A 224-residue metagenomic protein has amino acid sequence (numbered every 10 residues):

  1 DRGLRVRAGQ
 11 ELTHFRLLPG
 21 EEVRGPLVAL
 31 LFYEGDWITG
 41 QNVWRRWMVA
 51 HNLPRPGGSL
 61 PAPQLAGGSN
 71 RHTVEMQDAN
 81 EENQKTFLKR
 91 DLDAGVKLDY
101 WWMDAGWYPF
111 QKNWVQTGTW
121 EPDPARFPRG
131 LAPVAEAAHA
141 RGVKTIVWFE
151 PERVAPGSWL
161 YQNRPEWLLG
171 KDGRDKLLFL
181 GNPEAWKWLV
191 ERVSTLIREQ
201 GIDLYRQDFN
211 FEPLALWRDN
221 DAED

Functional and structural regions predicted by a protein language model:
D1-G57: Beta-strand-rich recognition/accessory modules
R24, W102, I146-W148, R206: Structured core elements
W37-Y100, D104, Y108-P109: An acidic-aromatic substrate-binding cleft motif
R55-E82, P124, E136, A140 (+1 more regions): Active-site-adjacent "subsite" loops/lids of carbohydrate-active enzymes
G95-P109, W188-D221: Active-site groove signature of glycoside hydrolases
P109-W114, A155-W159, L169, P213-R218: Short acidic/His/Gly/Ser-rich catalytic and metal-binding motifs that mark active-site loops of diverse hydrolases
Q111-T145: Aromatic-lined substrate-binding rim segments of carbohydrate-active enzymes
